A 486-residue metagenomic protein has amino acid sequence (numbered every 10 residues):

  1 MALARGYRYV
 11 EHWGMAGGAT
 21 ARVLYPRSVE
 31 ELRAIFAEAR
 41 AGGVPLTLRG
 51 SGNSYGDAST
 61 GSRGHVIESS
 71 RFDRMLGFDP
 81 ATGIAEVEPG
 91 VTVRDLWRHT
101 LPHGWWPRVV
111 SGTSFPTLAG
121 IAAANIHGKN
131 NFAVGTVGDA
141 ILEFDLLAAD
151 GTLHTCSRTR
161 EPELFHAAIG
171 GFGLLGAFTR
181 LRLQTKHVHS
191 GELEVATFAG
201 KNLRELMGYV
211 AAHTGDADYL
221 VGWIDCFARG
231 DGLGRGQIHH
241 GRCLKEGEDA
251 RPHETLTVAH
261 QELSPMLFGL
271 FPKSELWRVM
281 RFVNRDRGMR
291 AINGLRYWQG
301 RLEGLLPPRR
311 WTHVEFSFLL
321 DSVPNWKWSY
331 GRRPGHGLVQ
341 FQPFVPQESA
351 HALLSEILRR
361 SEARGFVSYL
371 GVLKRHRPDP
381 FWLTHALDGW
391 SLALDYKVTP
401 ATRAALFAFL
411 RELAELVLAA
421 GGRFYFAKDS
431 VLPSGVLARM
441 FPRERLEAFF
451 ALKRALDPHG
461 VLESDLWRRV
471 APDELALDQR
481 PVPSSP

Functional and structural regions predicted by a protein language model:
M1-P486: Noncatalytic alpha-helical scaffold of FAD-dependent oxidoreductases
